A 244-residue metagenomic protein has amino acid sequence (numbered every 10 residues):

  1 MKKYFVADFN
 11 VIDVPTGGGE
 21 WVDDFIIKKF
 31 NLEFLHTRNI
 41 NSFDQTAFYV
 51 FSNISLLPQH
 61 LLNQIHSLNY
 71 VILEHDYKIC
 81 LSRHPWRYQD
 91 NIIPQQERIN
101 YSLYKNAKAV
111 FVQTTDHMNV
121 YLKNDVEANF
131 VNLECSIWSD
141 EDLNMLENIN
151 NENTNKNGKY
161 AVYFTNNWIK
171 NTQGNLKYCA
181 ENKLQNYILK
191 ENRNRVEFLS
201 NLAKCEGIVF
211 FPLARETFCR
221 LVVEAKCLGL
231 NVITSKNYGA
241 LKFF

Functional and structural regions predicted by a protein language model:
M1-H60, H66, C219, I233-A240 (+1 more regions): N-terminal pre-catalytic "stem/leader" segment of glycosyltransferase-like enzymes
F48-V50, I65-P94: Active-site proximal beta-strand in glycosyltransferases
S55-L56, K78, D116-M118, G239: Alpha-helix capping/helix-boundary segments
Q89-V110, A203: Membrane-proximal helix-turn-helix segments that form the acceptor-binding/catalytic region of lipid-linked
K105-F130: A short, active-site helix/loop in glycosyltransferases that binds the activated sugar's phosphate group
W138-F198: Conserved catalytic-core segment of nucleotide-activated headgroup transferases in glycan assembly
L199, V222-L228: Short alpha-helical segment that forms part of, or immediately flanks, the ligand-binding pocket in carbohydrate-active
A203-T217, L230-N231: Acidic donor-binding loop of glycosyltransferase active sites
